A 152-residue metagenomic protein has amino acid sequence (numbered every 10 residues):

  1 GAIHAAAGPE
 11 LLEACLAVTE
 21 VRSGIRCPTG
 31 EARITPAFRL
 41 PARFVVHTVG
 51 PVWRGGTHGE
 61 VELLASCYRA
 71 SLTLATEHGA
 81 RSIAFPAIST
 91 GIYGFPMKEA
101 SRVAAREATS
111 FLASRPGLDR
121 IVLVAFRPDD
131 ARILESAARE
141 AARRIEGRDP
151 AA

Functional and structural regions predicted by a protein language model:
G1-A152: Macrodomain-like recognition of ADP-ribose-binding/processing modules
